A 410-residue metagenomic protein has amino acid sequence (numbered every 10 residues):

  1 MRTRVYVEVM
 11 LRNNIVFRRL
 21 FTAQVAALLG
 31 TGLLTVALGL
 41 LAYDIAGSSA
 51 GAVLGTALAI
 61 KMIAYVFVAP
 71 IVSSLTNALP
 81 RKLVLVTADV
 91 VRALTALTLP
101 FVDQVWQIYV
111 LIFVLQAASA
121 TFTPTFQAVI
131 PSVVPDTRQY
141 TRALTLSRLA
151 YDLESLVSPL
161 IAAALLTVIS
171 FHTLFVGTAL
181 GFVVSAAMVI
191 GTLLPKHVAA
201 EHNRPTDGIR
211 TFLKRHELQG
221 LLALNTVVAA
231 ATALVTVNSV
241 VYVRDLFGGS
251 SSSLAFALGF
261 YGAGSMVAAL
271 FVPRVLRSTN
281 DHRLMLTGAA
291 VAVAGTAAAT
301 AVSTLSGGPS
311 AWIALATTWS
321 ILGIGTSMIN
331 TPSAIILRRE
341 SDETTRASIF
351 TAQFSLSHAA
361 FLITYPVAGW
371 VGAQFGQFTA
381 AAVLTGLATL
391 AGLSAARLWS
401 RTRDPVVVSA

Functional and structural regions predicted by a protein language model:
R2-R18, L194-L224: Juxtamembrane intracellular "pre-TM" segments in multi-pass secondary transporters
R19-T35, I60-T76, P80-R92, Q107 (+6 more regions): Substrate-agnostic recognition of the 12-TM MFS/MFS-like secondary transporter fold
V25, L29-A37, V168-V176, R210-F271 (+1 more regions): A single, central transmembrane helix in multi-pass transporters
A37-A64: Extracellular/periplasmic helix-loop-helix junction of adjacent transmembrane segments in MFS-like secondary
G39-A46, T98-F101, V157-G177, D245-L246 (+1 more regions): Transmembrane alpha-helix termini and helix-breaking/packing motifs in multi-pass membrane transporters
K61, V91-A96, G181-S185, V291-A299 (+1 more regions): MFS 12-TM fold signature
V66-A78, K82-V84, R244-A410: C-terminal transmembrane bundle of multi-pass solute transporters/carriers
A128, S132-V133, F175-N203, A396-V408: Helix-loop junctions on the cytosolic side of multi-pass membrane transporters, especially the intracellular loop
